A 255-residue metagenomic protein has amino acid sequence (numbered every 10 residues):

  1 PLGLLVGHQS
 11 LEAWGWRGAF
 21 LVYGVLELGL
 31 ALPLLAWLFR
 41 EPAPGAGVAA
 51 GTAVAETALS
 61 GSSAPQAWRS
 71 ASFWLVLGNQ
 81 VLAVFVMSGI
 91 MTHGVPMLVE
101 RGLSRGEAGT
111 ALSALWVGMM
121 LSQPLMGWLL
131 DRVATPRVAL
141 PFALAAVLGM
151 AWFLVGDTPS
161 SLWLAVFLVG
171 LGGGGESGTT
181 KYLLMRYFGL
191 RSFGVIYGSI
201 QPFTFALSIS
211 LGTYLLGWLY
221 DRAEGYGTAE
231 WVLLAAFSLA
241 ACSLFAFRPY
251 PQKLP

Functional and structural regions predicted by a protein language model:
P1, V84, S88, G170-G178 (+1 more regions): Small-residue-rich segments within alpha-helical transmembrane domains of MFS-like 12-TM solute carriers
L4-W14, L98-V99, L129-L130, L215-E224: Interfacial helix-cap and linker-helix signal at transmembrane-aqueous boundaries of multi-pass secondary transporters
G18-W37, A229-A246: Symmetry-related core transmembrane helices of the 12-TM Major Facilitator Superfamily/SLC fold
Y23-L26, N79, A139-G149, A165 (+3 more regions): Residue-level signature of the transmembrane alpha-helical cores of Major Facilitator Superfamily-type secondary
F39-S62, L254-P255: Flexible cytoplasmic inter-helical loops of multi-pass small-molecule transporters
P65-P124, G212: Extracytoplasmic gate region of multi-pass secondary transporters
L112-L183: C-terminal transmembrane helical hairpin of 12-TM major facilitator-type secondary transporters
Y187-A223: A late C-terminal transmembrane helix in Major Facilitator Superfamily
